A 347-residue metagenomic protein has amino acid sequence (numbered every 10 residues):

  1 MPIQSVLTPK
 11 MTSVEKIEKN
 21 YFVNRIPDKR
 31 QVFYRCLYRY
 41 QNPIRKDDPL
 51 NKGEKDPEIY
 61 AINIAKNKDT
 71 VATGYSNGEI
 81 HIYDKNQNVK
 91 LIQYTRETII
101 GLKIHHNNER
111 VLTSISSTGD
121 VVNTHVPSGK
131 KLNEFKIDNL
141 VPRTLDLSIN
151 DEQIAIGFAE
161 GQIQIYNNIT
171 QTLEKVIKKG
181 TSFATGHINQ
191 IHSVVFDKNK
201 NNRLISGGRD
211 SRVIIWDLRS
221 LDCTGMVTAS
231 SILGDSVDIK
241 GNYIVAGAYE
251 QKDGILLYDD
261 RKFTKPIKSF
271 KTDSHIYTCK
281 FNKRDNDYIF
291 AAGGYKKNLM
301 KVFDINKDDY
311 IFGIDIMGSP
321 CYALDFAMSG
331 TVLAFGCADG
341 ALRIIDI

Functional and structural regions predicted by a protein language model:
M1-N63, N67-T70, G74-H81: Intrinsically disordered, low-complexity acidic/Ser/Thr/Pro-rich linker and tail segments in large eukaryotic scaffolds
D48, V89-L91, K130-N133, E174-V176 (+3 more regions): A structural motif specific to WD40 beta-propellers
N51-E54, I92-T95, F135-D138, A184-G186 (+3 more regions): Surface loop/turn motifs at the tips and blade-to-blade linkers of beta-strand repeat domains
D56-I64, R96-H105, L140-L147, S182-D197 (+3 more regions): Canonical WD40 repeat/beta-propeller blade segments in eukaryotic WD-repeat proteins
N67-D69, E109-R110, N150-E152, N199-N202 (+3 more regions): Short coil/turn segments that connect the beta-strands within blades of beta-propeller domains
G74-N77, I115-T118, G157-E160, N168 (+4 more regions): Conserved strand-to-loop turn within each blade of WD40 beta-propeller repeats
I80-D84, V121-V126, I163-N167, V213-L218 (+3 more regions): WD40-repeat beta-propellers
T224-I347: Structured C-terminal portions of repeat-based eukaryotic scaffold domains
